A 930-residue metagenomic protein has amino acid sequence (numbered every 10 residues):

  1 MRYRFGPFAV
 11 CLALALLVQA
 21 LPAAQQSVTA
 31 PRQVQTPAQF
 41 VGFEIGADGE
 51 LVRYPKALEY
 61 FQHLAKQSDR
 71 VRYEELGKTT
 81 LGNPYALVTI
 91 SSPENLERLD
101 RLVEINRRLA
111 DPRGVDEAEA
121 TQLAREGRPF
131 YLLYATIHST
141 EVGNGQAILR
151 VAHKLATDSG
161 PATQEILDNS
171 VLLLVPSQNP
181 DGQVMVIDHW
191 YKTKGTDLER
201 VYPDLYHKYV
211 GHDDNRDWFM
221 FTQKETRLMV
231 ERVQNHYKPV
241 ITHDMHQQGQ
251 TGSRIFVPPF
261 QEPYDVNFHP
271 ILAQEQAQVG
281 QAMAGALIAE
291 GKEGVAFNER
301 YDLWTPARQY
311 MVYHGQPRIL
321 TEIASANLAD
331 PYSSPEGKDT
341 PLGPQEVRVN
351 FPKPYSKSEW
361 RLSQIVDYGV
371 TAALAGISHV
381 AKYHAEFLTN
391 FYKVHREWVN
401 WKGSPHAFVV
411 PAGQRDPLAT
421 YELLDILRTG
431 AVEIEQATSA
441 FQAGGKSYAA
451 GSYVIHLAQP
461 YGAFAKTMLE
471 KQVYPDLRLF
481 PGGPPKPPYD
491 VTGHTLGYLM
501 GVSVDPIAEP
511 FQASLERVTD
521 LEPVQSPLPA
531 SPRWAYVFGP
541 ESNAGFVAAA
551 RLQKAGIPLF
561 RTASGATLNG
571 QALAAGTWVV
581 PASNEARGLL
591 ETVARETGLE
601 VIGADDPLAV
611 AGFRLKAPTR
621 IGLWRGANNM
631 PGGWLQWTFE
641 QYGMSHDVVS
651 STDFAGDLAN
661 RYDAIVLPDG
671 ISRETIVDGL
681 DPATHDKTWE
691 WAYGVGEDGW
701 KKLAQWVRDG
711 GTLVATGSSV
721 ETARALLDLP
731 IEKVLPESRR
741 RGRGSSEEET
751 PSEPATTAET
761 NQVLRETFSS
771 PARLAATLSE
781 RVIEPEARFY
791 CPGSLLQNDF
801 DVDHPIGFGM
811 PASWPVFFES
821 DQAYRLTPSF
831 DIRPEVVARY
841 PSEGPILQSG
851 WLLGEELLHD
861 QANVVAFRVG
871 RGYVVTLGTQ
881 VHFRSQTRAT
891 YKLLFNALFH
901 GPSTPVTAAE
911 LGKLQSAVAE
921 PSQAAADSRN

Functional and structural regions predicted by a protein language model:
M1-F5: N-terminal secretory signal peptides that target proteins for export/translocation
F8-Q19: Bacterial N-terminal signal peptides
V18-Q26: Boundary at the C-terminal end of the N-terminal hydrophobic targeting segment
Q25-V171, V210-G211, R216-D217, T222-K224 (+6 more regions): Intrinsic-disorder/low-complexity accessory segments
G114-A120, R125-G127, Y134, S177-M185 (+2 more regions): Well-ordered mid-protein domain cores that form the structural environment of catalytic cofactors
A152-L155, S159, N169-Y191: Carboxylate/His-rich catalytic cores and anion/metal-binding grooves
P176-N179, W190, D244-G252, S719-V720: Short, solvent-exposed turn/loop segments enriched in Gly/Ser/Thr/Pro and often Arg
D181-G182, G249-T251, N327, R673: Feature marks short, surface-exposed loop/turn motifs that line or immediately flank catalytic pockets and channel
